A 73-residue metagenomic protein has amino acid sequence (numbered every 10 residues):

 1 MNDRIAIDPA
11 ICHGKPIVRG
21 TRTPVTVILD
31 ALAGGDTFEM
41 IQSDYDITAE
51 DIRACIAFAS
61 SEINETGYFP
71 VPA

Functional and structural regions predicted by a protein language model:
M1-N2, L32: N-terminal start-of-chain detector that recognizes signal peptides and the immediate post-cleavage beginning
N2-T23, P70-V71: Short, Lys/Arg-enriched anionic-surface-contact patches
P24-V27, A31-A73: Long, charge-rich, low-complexity alpha-helical segments
